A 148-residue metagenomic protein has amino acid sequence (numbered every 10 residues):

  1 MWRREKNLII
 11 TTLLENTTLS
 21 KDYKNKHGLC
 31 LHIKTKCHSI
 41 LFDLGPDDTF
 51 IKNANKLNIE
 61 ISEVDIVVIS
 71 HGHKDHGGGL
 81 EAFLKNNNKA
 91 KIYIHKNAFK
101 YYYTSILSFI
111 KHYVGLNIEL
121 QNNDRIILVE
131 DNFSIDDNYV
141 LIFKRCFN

Functional and structural regions predicted by a protein language model:
W2-L13, D137-L141: N-terminal amphipathic/basic leader segments beginning at the initiator methionine
N7-K56: Conserved beta-strand hairpin/beta-sheet module of binuclear metal-dependent hydrolase folds, prominently
E15-T17, L44-D47, G72, N97-A98 (+1 more regions): Active-site metal-binding loops of divalent metal-dependent hydrolases
K21, K74, Y102-S105: Short, charged, surface-exposed secondary-structure boundary motifs
N25-H27, K56-L57, A82-L84, L107-F109: Short, glycine/charged-enriched secondary-structure capping and boundary segments
T49-N97: Active-site metal-binding motif and surrounding structural segment of the metallo-beta-lactamase
A98-N148: Metallo-beta-lactamase
